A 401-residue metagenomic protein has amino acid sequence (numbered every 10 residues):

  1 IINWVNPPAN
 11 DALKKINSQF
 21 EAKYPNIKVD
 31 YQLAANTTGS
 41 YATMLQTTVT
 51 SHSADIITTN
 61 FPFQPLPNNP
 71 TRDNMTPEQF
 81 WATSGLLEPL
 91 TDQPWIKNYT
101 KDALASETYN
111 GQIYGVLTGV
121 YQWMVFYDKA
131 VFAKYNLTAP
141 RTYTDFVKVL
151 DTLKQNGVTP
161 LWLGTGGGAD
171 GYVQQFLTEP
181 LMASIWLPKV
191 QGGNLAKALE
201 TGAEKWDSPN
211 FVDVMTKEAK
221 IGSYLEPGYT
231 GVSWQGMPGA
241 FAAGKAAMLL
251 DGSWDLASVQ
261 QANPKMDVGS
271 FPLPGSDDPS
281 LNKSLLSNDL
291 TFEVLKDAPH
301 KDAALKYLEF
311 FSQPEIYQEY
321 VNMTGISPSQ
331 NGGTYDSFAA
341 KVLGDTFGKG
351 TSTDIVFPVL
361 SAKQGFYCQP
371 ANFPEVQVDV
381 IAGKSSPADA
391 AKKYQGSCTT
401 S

Functional and structural regions predicted by a protein language model:
I1-N74, A139, E319, D389 (+1 more regions): Conserved N-terminal structural module of periplasmic/extracytoplasmic solute-binding proteins
A12, I16, N210-K217, P299-F311 (+2 more regions): Short amphipathic alpha-helical coupling segments at ligand-binding clamshell hinges and other catalytic/signaling
L33-M44, Y143-K148, Y229-A243: Short helix-initiation/N-cap motifs at beta->coil->alpha
Q64-W123, S270: Hinge/lid segment of periplasmic solute-binding proteins
Y109-N110, Y114-T118, W123, V147-A203: Extracytoplasmic/periplasmic solute-binding protein
Y135, S223, Q260-I326, E375 (+1 more regions): Extracytoplasmic/periplasmic substrate-recognition and gating elements
L150-L153, G192-T230: Glycine-centered hinge/linker elements that transmit conformational signals in sensory and ligand-binding systems
L285-L286, I326-Q330, G344-T400: C-terminal capping/gating helix-and-loop segments adjacent to ligand/active sites or protein-protein/ligand interfaces
